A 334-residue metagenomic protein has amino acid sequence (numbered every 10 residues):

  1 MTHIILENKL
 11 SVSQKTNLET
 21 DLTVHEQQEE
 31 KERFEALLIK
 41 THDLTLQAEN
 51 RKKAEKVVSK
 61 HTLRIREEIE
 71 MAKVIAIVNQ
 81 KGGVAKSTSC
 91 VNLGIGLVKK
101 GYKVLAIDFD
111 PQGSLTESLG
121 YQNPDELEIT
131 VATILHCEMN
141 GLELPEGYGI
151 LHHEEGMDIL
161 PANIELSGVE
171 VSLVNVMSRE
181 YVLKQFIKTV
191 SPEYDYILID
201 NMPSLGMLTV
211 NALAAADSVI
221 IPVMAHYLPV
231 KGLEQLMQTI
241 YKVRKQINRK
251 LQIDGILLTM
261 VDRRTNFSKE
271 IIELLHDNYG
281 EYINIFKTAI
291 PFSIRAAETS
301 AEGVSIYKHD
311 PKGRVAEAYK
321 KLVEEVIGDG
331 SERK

Functional and structural regions predicted by a protein language model:
H3-K334: P-loop NTP-binding core
